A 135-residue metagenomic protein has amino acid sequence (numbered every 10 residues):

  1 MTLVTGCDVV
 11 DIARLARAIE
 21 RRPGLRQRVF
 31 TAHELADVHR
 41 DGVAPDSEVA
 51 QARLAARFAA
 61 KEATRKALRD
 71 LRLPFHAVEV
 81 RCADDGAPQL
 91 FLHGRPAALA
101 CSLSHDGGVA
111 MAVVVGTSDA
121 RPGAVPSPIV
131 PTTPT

Functional and structural regions predicted by a protein language model:
M1-T135: Core catalytic alpha/beta fold that binds nucleotide/phospho-ligands
